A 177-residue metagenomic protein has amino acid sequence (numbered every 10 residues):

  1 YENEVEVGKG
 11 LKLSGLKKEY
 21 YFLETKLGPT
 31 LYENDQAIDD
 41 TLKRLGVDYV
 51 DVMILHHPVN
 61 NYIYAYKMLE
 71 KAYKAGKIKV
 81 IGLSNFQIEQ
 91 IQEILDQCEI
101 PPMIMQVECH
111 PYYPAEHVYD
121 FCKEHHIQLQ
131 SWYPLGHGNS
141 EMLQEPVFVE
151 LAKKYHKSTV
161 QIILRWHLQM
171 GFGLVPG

Functional and structural regions predicted by a protein language model:
Y1-E2, P29, N85-E89: Short beta->alpha linker loops
Y1-Y21, D35, K71, L135: N-terminal binding-site loop/beta-alpha segment at the start of enzyme catalytic domains that lines or forms
N3-E6, E33-A37, A65, H117-V118 (+1 more regions): Residues at alpha-helix caps and immediate loop-helix transition turns in enzyme cores, especially N- and C-cap
E6-K12, I38-L42, L69-E70, I91 (+1 more regions): Short, well-ordered amphipathic alpha-helices
L11, L27, C109-P111: Short, well-ordered turn and helix-capping elements at secondary-structure junctions
Y20, V47-V50, I78, P102: Local beta-strand N-terminus motif with an aromatic residue
T25-K26, T30-K71: Glycine/small-residue-rich loop that forms an oxyanion/phosphate-binding "nest" at active or ligand-binding sites
H57-G177: Beta/alpha (TIM)-barrel catalytic core signal, keyed to glycine-rich beta->alpha loops juxtaposed to Asp/Glu that bind
